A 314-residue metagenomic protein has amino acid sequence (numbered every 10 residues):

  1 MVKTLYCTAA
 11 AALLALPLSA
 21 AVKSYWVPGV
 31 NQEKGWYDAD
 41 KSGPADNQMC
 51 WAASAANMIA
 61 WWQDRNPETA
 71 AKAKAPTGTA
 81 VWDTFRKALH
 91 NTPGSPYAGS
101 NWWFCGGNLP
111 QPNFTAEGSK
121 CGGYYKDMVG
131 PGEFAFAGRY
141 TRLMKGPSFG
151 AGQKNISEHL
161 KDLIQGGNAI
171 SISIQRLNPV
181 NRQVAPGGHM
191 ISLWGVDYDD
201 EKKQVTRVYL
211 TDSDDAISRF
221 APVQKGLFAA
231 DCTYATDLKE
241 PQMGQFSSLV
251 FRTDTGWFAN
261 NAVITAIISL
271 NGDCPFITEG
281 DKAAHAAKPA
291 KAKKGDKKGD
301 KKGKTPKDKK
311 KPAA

Functional and structural regions predicted by a protein language model:
M1-T4: Positively charged n-region of N-terminal signal peptides that target proteins for export
C7-P17: Bacterial N-terminal signal peptides
L14, K304-K307: Proteins that catalyze or organize thiol-disulfide redox chemistry and the adjacent proteostasis machinery handling
A20-M128, D237-K239, M243, S247-K288 (+3 more regions): Active-site-adjacent structural segments surrounding the nucleophilic cysteine of cysteine proteases and isopeptidases
P44-A45, Q165-G167, Q204: Short, well-ordered loop/turn elements at secondary-structure boundaries
P96-Y198, T255-A262, I268-N271: Predominantly the structural core of cysteine protease catalytic domains
S157-E158, S173-K288: Active-site signature of cysteine proteases
P312-A314: Short, intrinsically disordered, low-complexity terminal/loop segments
